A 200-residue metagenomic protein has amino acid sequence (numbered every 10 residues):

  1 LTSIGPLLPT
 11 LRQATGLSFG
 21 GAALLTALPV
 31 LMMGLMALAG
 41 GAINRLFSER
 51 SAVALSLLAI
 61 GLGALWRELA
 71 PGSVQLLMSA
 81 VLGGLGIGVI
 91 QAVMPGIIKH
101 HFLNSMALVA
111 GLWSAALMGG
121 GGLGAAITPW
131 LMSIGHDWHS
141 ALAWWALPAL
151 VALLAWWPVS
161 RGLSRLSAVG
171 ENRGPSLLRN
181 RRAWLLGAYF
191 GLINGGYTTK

Functional and structural regions predicted by a protein language model:
L1-F19, A37-G40, K200: Extracytoplasmic
L1-P6, V81, N180-G196: Pair of pore-lining "gating" transmembrane helices in MFS-fold secondary transporters
T2, V30-L38, G121-G122: Residue-level signature of mid-helix packing/kink "hotspots" within the transmembrane helices of 12-pass Major
L24-M33, L117: Transmembrane alpha-helical segments of major facilitator superfamily
L35-V74: Conserved MFS/SLC helix-loop-helix module at the cytosolic interface between two early adjacent transmembrane helices
S79-A115: Cytoplasmic helix-loop-helix junction between adjacent transmembrane helices in 12-TM secondary transporters
N104-L108, L112-S164: Helix-loop-helix hairpin linking two adjacent transmembrane segments in secondary transporters
R161-L186: Juxtamembrane intracellular "pre-TM" segments in multi-pass secondary transporters
